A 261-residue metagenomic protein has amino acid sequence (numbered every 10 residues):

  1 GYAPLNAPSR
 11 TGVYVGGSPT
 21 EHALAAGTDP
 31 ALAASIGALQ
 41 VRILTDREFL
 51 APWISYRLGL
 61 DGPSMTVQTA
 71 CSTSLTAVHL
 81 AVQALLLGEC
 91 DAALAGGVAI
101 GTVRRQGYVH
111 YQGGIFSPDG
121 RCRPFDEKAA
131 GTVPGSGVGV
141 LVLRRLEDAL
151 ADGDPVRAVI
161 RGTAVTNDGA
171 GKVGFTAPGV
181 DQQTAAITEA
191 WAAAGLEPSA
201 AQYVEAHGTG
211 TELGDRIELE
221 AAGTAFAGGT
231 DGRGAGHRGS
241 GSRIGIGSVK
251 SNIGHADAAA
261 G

Functional and structural regions predicted by a protein language model:
G1-G261: Condensing-enzyme catalytic core of the thiolase-fold
